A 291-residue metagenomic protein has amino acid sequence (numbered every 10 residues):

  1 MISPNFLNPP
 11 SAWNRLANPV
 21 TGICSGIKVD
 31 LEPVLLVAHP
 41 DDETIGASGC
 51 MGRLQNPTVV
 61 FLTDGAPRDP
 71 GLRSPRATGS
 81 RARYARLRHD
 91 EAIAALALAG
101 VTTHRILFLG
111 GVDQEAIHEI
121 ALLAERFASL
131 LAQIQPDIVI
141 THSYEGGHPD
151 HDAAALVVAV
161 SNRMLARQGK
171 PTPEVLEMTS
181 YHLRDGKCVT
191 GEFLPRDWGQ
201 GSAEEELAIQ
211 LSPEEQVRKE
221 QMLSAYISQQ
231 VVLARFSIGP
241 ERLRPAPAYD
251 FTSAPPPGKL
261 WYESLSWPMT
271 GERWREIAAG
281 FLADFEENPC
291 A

Functional and structural regions predicted by a protein language model:
M1-V34, G79, T103, A116-A291: Metal-dependent de-N-acetylase/amidase catalytic core
G22, G26-R83: ATP-dependent adenylation/pyrophosphate-handling site
F61-T63, G110, T179, S212: Residues at the C-termini of beta-strands that transition into short coil/loop
L62, L98-G111: A conserved beta-strand->alpha-helix junction
G65, G111, Y144: Flexible loop residues that form catalytic and substrate-binding hotspots at small-molecule/glycan-binding clefts
G65-P67, Q114, L183: Active-site loop signature of alpha/beta-hydrolase-fold enzymes
Y84-A99, V157-S161: Short, solvent-exposed amphipathic alpha-helices that sit in or adjacent to ligand/effector-binding or catalytic
